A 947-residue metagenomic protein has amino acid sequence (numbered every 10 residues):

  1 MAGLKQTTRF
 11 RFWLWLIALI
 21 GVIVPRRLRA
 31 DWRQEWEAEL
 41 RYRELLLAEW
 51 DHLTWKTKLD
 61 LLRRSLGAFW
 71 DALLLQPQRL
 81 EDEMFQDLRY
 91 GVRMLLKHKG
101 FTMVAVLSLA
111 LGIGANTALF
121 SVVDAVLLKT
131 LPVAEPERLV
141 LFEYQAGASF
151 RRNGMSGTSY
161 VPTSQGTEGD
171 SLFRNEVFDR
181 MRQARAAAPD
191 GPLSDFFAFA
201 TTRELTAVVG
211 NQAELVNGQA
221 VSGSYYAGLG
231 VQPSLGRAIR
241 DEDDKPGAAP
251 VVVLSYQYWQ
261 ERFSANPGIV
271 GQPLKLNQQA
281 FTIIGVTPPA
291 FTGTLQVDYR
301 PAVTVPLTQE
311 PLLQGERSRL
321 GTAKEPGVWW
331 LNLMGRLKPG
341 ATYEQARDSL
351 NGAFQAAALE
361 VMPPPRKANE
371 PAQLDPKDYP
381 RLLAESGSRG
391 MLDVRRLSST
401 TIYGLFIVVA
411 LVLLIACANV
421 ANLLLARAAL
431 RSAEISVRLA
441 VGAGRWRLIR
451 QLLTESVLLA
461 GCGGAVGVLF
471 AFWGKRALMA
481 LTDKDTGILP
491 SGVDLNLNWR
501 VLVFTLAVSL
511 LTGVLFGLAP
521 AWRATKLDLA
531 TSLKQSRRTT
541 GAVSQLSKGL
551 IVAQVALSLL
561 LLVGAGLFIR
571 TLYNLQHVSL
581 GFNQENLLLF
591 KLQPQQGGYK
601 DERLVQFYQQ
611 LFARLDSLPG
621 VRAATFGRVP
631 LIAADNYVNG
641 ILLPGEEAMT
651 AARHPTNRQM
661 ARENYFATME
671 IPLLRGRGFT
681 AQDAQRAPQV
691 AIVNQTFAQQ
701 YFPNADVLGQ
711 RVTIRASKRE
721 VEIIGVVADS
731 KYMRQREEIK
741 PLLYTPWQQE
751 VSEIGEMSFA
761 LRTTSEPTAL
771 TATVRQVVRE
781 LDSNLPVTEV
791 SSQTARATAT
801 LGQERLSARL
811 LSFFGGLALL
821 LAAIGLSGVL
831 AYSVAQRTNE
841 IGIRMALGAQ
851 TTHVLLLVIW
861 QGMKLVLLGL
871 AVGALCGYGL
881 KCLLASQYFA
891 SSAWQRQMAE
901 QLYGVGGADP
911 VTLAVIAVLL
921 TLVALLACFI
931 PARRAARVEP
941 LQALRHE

Functional and structural regions predicted by a protein language model:
A2-L107, R151, R336, P371-L374 (+3 more regions): Negatively charged linear elements and acidic catalytic determinants
W15, D31, Y42, N116-V270 (+11 more regions): Structured, solvent-exposed hinge/loop segments at the ends of secondary-structure elements
W55-F101, G247, S349, Q355-L411 (+10 more regions): Membrane-helix entry/capping segments
Q76-M103, G390-V394, L423-R450, T454 (+3 more regions): Alpha-helical transmembrane segments of integral membrane proteins
H98-V126, T130, I415-C417, A460-A465 (+4 more regions): Short, strongly hydrophobic transmembrane alpha-helices
A188-G191, I284-G293, P311-R395, Q610-A624 (+5 more regions): "Rare, low-scoring activations can occur in soluble or secreted enzymes where short amphipathic helices or signal
A416-A460, G825-V866, L870, V938: Interfacial "coupling" helices/loops that link adjacent transmembrane helices in transporter permeases
A421, V457-L529, L567-R570, Q861-R934: Small-residue-rich transmembrane alpha-helices
